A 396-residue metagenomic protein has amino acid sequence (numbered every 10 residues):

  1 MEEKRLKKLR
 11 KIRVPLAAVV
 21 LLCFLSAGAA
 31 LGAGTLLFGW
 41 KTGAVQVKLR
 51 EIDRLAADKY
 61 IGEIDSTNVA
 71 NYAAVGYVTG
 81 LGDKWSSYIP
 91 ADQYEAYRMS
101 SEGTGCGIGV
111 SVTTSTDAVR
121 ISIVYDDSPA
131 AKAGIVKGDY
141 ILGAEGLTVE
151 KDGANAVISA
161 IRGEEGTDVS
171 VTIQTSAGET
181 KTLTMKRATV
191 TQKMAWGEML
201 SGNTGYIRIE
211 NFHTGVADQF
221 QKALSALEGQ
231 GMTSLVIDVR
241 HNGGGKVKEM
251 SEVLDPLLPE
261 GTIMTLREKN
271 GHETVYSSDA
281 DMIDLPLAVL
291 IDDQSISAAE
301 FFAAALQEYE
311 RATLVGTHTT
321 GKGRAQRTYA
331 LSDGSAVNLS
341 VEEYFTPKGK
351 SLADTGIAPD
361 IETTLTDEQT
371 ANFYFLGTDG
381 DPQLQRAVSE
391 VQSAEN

Functional and structural regions predicted by a protein language model:
M1-A118, V136, G143-A144, V149-M199 (+8 more regions): Intrinsically disordered, Ser/Thr/Pro/Gly-rich linkers and terminal tails that flank and connect PDZ domains
E2, G34, S122-I123, A131-A133 (+4 more regions): Cleft-lining beta-strand/loop regions that shape enzyme active-site pockets
L142-G143, N338: Hydrophobic beta-strand signal
G323, N338-L339: Short, small/polar residue-rich loop motifs at catalytic or cofactor-binding pockets
S335-V337, E343-Y344: Polar, low-complexity export/assembly segments characteristic of proteins that are secreted or assemble on the cell
